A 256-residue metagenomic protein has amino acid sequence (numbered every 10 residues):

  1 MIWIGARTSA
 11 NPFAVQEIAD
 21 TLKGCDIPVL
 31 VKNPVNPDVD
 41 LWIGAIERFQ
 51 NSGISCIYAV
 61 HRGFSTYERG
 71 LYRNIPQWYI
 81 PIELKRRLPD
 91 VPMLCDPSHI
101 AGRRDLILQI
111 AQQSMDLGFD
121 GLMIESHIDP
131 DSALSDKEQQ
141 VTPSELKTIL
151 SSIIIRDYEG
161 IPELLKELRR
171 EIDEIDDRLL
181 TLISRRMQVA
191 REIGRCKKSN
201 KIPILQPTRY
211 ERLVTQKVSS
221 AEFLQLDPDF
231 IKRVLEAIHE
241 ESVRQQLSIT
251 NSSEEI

Functional and structural regions predicted by a protein language model:
M1, D120, D176: Receiver (REC) domain switch/active-site residues of two-component response regulators
A10-P130, L134-E145, G160-I161: Catalytic alpha/beta core domains of metabolic enzymes, predominantly
Q16, D20, G44-E47, S151 (+3 more regions): Solvent-exposed alpha-helical segments within well-ordered globular domains of core cellular machineries
T21-N36, L150, I154, E192-I193 (+2 more regions): P-loop/Walker A phosphate-binding loop and immediately adjacent motor/lid segment at beta-alpha junctions
R103-I155, I204-E240, S248: Extended, hydrophobic interaction surfaces within ordered domains
Y158-I256: Domain-level signature for soluble enzymes in the chorismate/prephenate branch of the shikimate pathway
